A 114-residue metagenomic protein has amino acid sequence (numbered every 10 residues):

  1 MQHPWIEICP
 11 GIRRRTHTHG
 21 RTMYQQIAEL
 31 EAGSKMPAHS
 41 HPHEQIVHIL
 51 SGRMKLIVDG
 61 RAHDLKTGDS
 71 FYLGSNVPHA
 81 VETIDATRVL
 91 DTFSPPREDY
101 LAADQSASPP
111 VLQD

Functional and structural regions predicted by a protein language model:
M1-M23, A102-D114: A short, N-terminal "cap"/entry segment at the start of jelly-roll beta-barrel domains of the cupin/DSBH fold
C9, Q26-S40: Conserved short histidine dyad/triad with adjacent acidic residue
K35-P37, F71, S75-A80: Histidine-centered metal-chelating micro-motifs
P37, I46, R61-H63: Short, surface-exposed secondary-structure edge patches
H43-M54, D59: Glycine- and acidic-residue-biased ligand/ion/polar-headgroup-sensing regions
L50-S51, K66-T67, D85: A cytosolic small-molecule/anion-sensing beta-strand core signal
G60-S75: Short acidic-glycine-tyrosine-enriched beta hairpin
S75-D99: Ligand-binding loop in jelly-roll beta-barrel domains
